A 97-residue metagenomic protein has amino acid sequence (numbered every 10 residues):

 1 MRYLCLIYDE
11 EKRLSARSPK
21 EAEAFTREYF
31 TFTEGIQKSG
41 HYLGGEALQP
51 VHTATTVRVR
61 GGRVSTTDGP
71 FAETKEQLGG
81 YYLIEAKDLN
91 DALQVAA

Functional and structural regions predicted by a protein language model:
M1-A97: Conserved, structured core segments of small domains
